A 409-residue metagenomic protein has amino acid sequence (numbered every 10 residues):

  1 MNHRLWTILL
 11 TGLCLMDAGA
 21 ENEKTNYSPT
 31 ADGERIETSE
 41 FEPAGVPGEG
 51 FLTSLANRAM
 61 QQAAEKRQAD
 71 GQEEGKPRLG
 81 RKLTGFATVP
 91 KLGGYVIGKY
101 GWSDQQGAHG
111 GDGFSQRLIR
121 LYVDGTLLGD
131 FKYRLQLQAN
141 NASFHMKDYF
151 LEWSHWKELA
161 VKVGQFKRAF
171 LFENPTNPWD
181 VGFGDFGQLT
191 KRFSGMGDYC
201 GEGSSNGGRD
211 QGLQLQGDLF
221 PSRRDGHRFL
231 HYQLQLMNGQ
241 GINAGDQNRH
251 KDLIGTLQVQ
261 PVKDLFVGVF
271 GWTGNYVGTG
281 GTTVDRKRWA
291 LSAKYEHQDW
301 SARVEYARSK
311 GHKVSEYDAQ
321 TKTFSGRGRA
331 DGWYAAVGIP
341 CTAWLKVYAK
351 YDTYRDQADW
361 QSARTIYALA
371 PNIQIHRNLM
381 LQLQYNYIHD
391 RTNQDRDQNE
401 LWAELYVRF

Functional and structural regions predicted by a protein language model:
T7-C14: Bacterial N-terminal signal peptides
M16-I97, F409: N-terminal periplasmic/intermembrane-space "pro-region" immediately following the signal or transit peptide
L79-I242, Q247-I254, Q258-V267, A336-C341 (+3 more regions): Outer membrane beta-barrel
A87, Q258-Q357: Detector for outer-membrane/organellar transmembrane beta-barrel domains, recognizing the amphipathic beta-strand
A108-S115, A139-S143, G203-G207, G245-H250 (+4 more regions): Replace "Gram-negative outer membrane beta-barrel proteins" with "bacterial and organellar outer membrane beta-barrel
H145-K147, N238, K251-L253, T273 (+7 more regions): Transmembrane beta-barrel architecture of outer-membrane proteins
G338-Q382, I388: C-terminal hydrophobic structural anchor segments that stabilize assembly/packing rather than catalytic chemistry
I373, D397-F409: Outer-membrane beta-barrel "beta-signal"
